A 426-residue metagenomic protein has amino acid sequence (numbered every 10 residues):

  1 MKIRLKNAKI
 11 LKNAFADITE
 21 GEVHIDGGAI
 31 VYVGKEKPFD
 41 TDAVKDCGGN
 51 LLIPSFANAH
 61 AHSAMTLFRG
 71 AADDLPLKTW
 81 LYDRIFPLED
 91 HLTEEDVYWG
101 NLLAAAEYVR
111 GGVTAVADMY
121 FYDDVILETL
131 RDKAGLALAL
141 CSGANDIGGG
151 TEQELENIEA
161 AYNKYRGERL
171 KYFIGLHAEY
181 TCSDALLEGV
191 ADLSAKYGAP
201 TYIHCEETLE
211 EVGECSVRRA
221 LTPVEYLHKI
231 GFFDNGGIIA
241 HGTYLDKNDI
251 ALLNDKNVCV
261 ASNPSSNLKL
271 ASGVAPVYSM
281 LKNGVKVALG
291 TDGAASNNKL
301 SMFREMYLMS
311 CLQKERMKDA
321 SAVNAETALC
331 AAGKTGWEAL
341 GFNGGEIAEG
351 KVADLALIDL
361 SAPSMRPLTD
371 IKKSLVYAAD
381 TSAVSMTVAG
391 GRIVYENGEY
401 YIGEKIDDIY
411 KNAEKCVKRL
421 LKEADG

Functional and structural regions predicted by a protein language model:
M1-G21, D26, V31, E36-F39 (+1 more regions): Active-site microenvironment of metallo-dependent hydrolases
K2-K6, P38-W80, L102, V109-R110: Replace "His-x-His-based motif
A8, V23, G28, G49 (+15 more regions): Divalent metal-coordination and catalytic microenvironments
L67-W99, G135, A139-S142, L209-G236 (+2 more regions): Active-site gating loops and adjacent loop-to-helix segments of metal-dependent hydrolytic enzymes
R69-G135, E156-G167, A413-D425: Alpha-helical scaffold segments that flank or form the walls of functional sites
V125-T243: Metal-coordinating catalytic core of metallo-dependent amide/deamination hydrolases
E207-G231, N235-D255, L268-Y278, G293 (+1 more regions): Catalytic core of soluble alpha/beta enzymes
K229-G236, Y278-S361, A378-T381: His/Asp/Glu-enriched, well-ordered alpha-helical/loop segment that forms or immediately abuts the divalent-metal
